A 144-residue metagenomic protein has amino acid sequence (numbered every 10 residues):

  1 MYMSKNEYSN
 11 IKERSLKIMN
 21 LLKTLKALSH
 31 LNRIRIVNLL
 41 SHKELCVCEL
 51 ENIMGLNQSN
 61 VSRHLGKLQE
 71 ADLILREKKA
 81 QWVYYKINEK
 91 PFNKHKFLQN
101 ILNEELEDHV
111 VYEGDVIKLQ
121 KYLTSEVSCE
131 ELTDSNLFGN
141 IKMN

Functional and structural regions predicted by a protein language model:
M1-L16, K90-N144: C-terminal regulatory/oligomerization modules of transcriptional regulators
N6-Y8, K23-T24, E70: Generic early N-terminus positional signal peaking at residue ~5-7
M19-N60, V83-F92: N-terminal helix-turn-helix DNA-binding core of bacterial DNA-binding proteins
S41, L45, I74, L106-E107: Residues in soluble alpha-helical coiled-coils and helical-bundle/repeat scaffolds
N52, Q69-E70: Alpha-helical residues within the helix-turn-helix
L65-G66: Short, hydrophobic-biased segments on the C-terminal half of alpha helices that form "recognition helices"
E70-K79, K86-I87: Beta-hairpin "wing" of winged helix-turn-helix
